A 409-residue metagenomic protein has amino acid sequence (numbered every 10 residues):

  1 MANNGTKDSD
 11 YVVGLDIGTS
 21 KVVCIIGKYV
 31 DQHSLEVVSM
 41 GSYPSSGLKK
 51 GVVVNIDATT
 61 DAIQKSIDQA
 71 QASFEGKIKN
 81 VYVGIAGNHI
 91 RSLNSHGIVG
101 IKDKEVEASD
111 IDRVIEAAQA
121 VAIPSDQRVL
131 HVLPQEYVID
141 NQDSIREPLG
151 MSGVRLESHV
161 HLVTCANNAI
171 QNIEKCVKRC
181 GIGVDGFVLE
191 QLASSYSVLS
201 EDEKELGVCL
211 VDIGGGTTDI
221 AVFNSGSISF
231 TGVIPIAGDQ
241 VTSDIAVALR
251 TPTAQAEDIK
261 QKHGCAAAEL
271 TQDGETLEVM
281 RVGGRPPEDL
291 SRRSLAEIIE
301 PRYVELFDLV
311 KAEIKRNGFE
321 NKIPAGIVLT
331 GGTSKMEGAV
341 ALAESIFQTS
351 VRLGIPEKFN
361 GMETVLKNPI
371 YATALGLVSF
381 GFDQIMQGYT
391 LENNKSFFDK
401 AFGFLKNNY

Functional and structural regions predicted by a protein language model:
M1-K21, I25-L210, S227-I228, G238 (+8 more regions): Nucleotide/phosphate-binding catalytic cleft detector across ATP-hydrolyzing and phosphate-transferring enzymes
D16, D212, E305, A312 (+2 more regions): Extended, folded domain segments that form the structural surfaces/walls around functional sites
V83-N88, A325-K335: Glycine-rich beta-strand-to-loop/alpha-helix junction loops that act as flexible
D219-A221: A structural feature that tracks compact, well-ordered secondary-structure segments with a strong bias toward
N224: A cytosolic small-molecule/anion-sensing beta-strand core signal
F230-G232, T330: Thr-Gly-centered strand-to-loop micro-motif
V310, L329, L377: Hydrophobic, well-ordered secondary-structure elements that form the walls of internal hydrophobic environments
